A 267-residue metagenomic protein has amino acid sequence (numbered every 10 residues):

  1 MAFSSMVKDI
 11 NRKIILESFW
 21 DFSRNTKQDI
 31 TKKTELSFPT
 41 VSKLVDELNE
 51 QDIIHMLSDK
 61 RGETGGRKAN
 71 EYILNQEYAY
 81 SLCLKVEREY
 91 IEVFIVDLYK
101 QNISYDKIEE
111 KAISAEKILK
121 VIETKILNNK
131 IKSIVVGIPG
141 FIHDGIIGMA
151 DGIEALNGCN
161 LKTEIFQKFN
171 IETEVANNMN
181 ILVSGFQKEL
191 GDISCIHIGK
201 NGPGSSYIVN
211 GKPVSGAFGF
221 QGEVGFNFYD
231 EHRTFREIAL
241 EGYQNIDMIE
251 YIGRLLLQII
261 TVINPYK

Functional and structural regions predicted by a protein language model:
M1-G66, E71-K107, I113-K130, K168 (+1 more regions): ATP-binding/phosphotransfer module of carbohydrate and carboxylate kinases, centering on a glycine-rich
C83, V135, S206: Short hydrophobic beta-strand segments that form the core of ligand-binding sensory/regulatory domains
V86, G137-G140, I198: Structural motif
L98-Y99, H143, V209-N210: Short, ordered coil/turn segments that flank beta-strands lining enzyme active or ligand-binding pockets
N102-E123, L127-Q187, D192, D230: Glycine-rich phosphate-binding loop and adjoining helix at the ATP-binding site of ATP-dependent phosphoryl-transfer
E174-T261: Glycine/GP-enriched mid-protein hinge/lid loop-to-helix segment characteristic of carbohydrate kinases
